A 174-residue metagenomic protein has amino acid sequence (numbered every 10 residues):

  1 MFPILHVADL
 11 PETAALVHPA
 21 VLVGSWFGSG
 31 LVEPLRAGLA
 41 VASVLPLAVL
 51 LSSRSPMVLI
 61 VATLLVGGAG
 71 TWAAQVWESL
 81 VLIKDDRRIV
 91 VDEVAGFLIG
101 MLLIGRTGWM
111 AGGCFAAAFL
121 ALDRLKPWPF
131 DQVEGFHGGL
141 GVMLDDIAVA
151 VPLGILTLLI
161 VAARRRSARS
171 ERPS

Functional and structural regions predicted by a protein language model:
F2-A42, P56, W72-T107, L120-L153 (+3 more regions): Interhelical loop and helix-boundary elements at the membrane-water interface of polytopic inner-membrane proteins
V44-L45, I60-G67, G112-L120: Hydrophobic core segments of alpha-helical transmembrane domains in multi-pass membrane proteins
A48-V49, V161: Short glycine/serine- and small hydrophobic-enriched flexible loop segments
L50-L51, V133: Alpha-helix C-terminal capping segments
S53-A73: Short, well-structured hydrophobic secondary-structure segments
